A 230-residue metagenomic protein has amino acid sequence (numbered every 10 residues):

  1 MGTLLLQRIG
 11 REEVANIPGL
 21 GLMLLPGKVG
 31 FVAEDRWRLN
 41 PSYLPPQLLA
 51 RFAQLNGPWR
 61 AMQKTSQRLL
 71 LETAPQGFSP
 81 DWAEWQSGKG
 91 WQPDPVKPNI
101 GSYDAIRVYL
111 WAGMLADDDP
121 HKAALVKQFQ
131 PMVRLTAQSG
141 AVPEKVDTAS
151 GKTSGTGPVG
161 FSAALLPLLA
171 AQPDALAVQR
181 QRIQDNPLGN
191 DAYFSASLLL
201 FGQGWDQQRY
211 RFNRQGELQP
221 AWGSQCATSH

Functional and structural regions predicted by a protein language model:
M1-A163, A170-D174, Y193: Extended ligand-binding clefts on enzyme/binding-domain cores
V142-H230: C-terminal functional modules
